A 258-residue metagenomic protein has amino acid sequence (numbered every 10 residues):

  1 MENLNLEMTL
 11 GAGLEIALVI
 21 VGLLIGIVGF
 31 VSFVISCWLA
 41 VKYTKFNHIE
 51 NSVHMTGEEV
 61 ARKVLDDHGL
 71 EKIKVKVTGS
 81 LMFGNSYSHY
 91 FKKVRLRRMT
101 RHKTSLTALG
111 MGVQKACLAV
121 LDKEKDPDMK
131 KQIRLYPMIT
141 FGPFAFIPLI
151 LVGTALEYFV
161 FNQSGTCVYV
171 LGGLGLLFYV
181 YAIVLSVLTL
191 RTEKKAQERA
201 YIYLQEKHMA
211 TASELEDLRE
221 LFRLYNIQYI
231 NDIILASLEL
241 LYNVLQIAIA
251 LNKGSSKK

Functional and structural regions predicted by a protein language model:
E2-E7, S36-G142, V187-K258: Polar-ligand-bearing catalytic/cofactor-coordination segments of membrane-embedded or membrane-tethered inner-membrane
A12-I27, F159-L177: Hydrophobic alpha-helical transmembrane segments
A17-G26, I147-L151, E239, Q246: Alpha-helical transmembrane anchor segments and their immediate juxtamembrane flanks, especially terminal single-pass
G22-T44: N-terminal signal-anchor transmembrane alpha helix
I27-I35, L176, V180-T192: Hydrophobic alpha-helical membrane-associated segments
L121-P127, L149-V160: Membrane-helix exit/interface motif
M129-T154, V170-L174: Long, charge-patterned amphipathic alpha-helical coiled-coil/hairpin "stalk" segments used as oligomerization
F146-L149, G153, F178-L185, L238: Membrane-embedded alpha-helical transmembrane segments of multi-pass integral membrane proteins
